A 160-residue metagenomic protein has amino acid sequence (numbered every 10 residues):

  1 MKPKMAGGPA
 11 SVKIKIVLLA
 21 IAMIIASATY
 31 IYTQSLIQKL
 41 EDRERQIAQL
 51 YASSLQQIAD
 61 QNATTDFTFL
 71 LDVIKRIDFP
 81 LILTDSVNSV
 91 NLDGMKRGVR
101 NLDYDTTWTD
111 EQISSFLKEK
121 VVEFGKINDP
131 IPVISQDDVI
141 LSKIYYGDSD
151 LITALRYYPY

Functional and structural regions predicted by a protein language model:
P3-S86: Juxtamembrane segments flanking the first transmembrane helix of membrane-anchored signal-transduction proteins
Q49-S54, K96-W108: Short, compositionally biased leader-like segments
D85-S89, D137-V139: Short acidic-glycine loop/turn motifs at beta-strand connectors
V90-M95: Amphipathic coiled-coil signal-relay and dimerization helices
R100-Y160: Extracytoplasmic
